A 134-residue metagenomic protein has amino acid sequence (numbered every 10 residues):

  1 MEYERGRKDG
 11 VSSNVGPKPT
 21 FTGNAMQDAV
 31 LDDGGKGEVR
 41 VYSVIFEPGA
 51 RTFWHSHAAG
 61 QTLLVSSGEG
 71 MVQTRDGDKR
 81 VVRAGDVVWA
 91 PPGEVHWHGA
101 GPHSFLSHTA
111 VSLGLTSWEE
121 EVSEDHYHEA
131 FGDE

Functional and structural regions predicted by a protein language model:
M1-E38, E120-E134: A short, N-terminal "cap"/entry segment at the start of jelly-roll beta-barrel domains of the cupin/DSBH fold
A29, R40-H57, P92: Conserved short histidine dyad/triad with adjacent acidic residue
S43-E47, S56-V72, V111-G114: Short, conserved beta-strand element in jelly-roll/cupin
T62, W89, H103-E121: A short hydrophobic beta-strand segment most commonly corresponding to one strand of the jelly-roll/cupin
D76-G93: Short acidic-glycine-tyrosine-enriched beta hairpin
G99-G101: Asparagine-centered strand-capping/turn motif at beta-strand->loop junctions
